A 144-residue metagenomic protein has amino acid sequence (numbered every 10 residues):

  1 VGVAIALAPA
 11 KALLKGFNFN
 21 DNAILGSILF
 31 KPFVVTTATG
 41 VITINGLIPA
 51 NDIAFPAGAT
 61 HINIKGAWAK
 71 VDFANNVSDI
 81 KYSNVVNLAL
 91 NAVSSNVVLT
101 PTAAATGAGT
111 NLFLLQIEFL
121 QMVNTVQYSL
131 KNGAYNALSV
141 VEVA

Functional and structural regions predicted by a protein language model:
V1-A12, L114, V123-A144: Long, compositionally biased, intrinsically disordered segments
V1-K31: N-terminal "mature-chain" segments and other terminal, solvent-exposed stretches
P32-I48, F55: Contiguous beta-strand segments within globular domains
I42-N45, G58, W68-K70, S95-A104: Extended serine/threonine-enriched, polar tracts that run as long, contiguous segments within proteins
N45-A50, I117-L120: Generic short beta-strand segments
L47-V85: Short helix-loop boundary/capping segments
H61-V71, G107-N136: Internal, hydrophobic beta-strand segments that form the core of beta-sheet-rich folds
K81-T106: A beta-strand/beta-hairpin structural motif
